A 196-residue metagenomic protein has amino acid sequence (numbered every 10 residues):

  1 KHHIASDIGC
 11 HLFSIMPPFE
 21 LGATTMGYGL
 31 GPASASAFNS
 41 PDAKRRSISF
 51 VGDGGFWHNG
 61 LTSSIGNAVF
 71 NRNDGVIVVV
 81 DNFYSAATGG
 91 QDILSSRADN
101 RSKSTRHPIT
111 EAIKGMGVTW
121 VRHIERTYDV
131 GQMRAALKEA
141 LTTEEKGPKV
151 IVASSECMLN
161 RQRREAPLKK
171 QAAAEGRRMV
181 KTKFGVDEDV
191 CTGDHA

Functional and structural regions predicted by a protein language model:
H2-P17: Acidic-glycine-rich active-site phosphate/pyrophosphate-binding loop
I4-A5, V150-V152: A structural signal for short, well-ordered beta-strand segments and their strand-loop junctions that often border
S6-C10, V79-N82, S155: Short, small-residue-rich loop/turn micro-motifs
C10, C157, C191-D194: Disulfide-bonded cysteines in secreted/extracellular proteins and peptides
I15-V150, M158-R164: Thiamine diphosphate
T127-A136, E165-A196: Ferredoxin-like iron-sulfur electron-transfer modules
